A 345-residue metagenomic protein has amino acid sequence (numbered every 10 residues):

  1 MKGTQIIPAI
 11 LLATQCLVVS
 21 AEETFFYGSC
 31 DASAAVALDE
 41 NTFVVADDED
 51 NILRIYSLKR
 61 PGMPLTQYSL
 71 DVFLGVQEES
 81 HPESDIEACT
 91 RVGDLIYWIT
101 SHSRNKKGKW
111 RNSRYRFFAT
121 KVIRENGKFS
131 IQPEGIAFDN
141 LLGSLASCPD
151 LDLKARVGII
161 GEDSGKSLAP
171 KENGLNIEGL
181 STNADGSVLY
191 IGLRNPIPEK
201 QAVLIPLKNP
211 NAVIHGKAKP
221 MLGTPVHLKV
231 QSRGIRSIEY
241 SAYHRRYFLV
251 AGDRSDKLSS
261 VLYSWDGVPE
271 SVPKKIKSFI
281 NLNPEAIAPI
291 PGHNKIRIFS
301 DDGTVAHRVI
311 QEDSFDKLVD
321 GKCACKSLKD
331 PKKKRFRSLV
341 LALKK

Functional and structural regions predicted by a protein language model:
M1-I7: Bacterial N-terminal signal peptides that target proteins for export
I10-S20: Hydrophobic h-region of N-terminal signal peptides that target proteins for export in Gram-negative bacteria
V19-K345: Sequence/structural signature of beta-propeller domains
